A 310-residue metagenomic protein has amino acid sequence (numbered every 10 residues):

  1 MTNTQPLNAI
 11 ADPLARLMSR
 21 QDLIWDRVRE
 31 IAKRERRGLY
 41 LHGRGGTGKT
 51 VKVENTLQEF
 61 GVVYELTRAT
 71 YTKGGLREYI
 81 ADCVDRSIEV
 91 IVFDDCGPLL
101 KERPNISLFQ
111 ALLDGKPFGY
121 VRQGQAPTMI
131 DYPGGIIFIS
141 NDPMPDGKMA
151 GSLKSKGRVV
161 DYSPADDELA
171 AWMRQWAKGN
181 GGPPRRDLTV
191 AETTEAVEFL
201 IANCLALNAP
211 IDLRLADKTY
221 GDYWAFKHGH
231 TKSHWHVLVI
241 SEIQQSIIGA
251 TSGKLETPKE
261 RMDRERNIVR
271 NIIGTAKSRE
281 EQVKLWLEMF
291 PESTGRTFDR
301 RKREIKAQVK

Functional and structural regions predicted by a protein language model:
T2-E35: N-terminal pre-Walker A segment at the start of P-loop NTPase domains
V28-I31, K254-R279: Short, amphipathic alpha-helical "recognition" segments used to contact nucleic acids or chromatin
K33-K52: Walker A/P-loop nucleotide-binding motif
H42-T47, E59-E89, P98-E102: AAA+/P-loop NTPase substrate/partner-engagement loops
L100-I137: Conserved catalytic/switch belt of AAA+ P-loop NTPases
G147-D167: A short helix-turn-beta junction within AAA+ P-loop NTPase domains corresponding to the substrate/partner-engaging
N180-I243: Conserved AAA+ ATPase small/helical "lid" subdomain
L287-E304: Short, basic interhelical loop/turn and adjoining N-cap of the next helix at nucleic-acid- or acidic-partner-contacting
